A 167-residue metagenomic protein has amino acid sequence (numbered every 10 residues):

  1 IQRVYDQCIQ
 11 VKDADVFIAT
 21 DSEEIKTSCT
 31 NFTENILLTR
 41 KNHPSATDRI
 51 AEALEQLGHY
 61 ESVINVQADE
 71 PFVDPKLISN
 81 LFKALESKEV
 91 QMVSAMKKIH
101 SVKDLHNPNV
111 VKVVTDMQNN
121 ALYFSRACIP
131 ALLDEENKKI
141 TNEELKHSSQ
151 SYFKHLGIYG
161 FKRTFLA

Functional and structural regions predicted by a protein language model:
I1-T20: N-terminal glycine-rich phosphate-binding loop and ensuing alpha1 helix
D13, H59-Y60, S87-Q91: Short, high-confidence coil segments that cap the C-terminus of an alpha-helix and link into the following beta-strand
V16-I18, V63, V93, A121: Hydrophobic/aromatic residues located in beta-strands of well-ordered beta-sheets within soluble catalytic
F17, E23-K83: Short phosphate-binding loop-to-helix
V73-A167: Conserved core of the sugar-phosphate nucleotidyltransferase
